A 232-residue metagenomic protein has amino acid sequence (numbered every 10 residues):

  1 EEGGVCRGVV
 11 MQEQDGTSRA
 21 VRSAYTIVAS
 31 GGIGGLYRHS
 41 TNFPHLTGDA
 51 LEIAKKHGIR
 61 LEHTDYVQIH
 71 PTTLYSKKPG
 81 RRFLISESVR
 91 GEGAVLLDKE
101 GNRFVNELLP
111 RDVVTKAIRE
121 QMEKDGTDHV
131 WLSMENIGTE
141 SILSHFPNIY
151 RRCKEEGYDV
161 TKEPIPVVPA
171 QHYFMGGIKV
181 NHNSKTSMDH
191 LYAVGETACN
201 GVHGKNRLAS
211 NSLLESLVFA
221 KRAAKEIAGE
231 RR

Functional and structural regions predicted by a protein language model:
E1-V5: A conserved short coil-to-beta-strand element within the FAD-binding core of flavoproteins
V9, T26, L191-Y192, E196: AMP-binding/adenylate-forming core of the ANL superfamily
E13, S30-G31, G195: Glycine-rich, N-terminal phosphate-binding loop of Rossmann-like dinucleotide-binding domains
D15-Y25, T186-H190: Core beta-strand elements of the Rossmann-like FAD/NAD(P) dinucleotide-binding domain in flavoenzyme oxidoreductases
Y25-P79, F83, L213-L217: Glycine-rich loop(s) and the adjacent beta-strand/alpha-helix scaffold that form part
A50-R60, H190-V194, S216-R231: Internal hydrophobic alpha-helix adjacent to the cofactor/substrate pocket in enzyme cavities
I53, I59-I165, E226-E230: An anion/pyrophosphate-binding glycine-rich loop and adjacent beta-alpha core in soluble alpha-beta enzymes
P147-L191: FAD/FMN-dependent oxidoreductases across multiple families
